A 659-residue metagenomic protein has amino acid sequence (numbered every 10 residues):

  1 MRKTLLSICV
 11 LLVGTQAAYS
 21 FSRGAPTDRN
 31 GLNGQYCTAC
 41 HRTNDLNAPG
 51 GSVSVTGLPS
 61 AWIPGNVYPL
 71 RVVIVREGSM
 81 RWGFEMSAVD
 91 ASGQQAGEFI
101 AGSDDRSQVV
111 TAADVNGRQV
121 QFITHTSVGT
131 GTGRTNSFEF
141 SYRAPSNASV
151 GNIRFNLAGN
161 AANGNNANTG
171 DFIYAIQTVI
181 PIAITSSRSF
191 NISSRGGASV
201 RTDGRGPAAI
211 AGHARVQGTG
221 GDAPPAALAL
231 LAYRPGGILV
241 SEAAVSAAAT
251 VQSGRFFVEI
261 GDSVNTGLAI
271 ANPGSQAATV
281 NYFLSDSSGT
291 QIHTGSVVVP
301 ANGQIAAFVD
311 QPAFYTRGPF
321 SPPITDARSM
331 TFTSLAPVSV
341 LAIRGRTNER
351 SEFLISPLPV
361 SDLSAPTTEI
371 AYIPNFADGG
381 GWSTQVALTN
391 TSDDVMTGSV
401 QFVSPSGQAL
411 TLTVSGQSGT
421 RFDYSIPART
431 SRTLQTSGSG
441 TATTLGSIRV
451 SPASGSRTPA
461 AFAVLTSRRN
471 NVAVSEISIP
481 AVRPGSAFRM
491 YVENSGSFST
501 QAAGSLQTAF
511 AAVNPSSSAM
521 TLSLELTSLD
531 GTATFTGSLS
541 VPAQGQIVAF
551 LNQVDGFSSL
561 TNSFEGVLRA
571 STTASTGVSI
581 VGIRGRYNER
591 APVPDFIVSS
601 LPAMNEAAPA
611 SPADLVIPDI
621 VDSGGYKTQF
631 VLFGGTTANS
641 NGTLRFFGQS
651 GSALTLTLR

Functional and structural regions predicted by a protein language model:
R2-I8: Sec-dependent signal peptide recognition, specifically the positively charged N-region followed immediately by
L5, Q16-R143, N147-I182: Sequence context surrounding c-type heme c attachment/ligation sites in exported
S7, N47-P49, T367, S611: A short, polar/charged loop/turn motif at coil->beta-strand junctions and beta-hairpin connectors
A183-R659: Gly/Pro-rich, tryptophan- and cysteine-flecked surface segments typical of secreted/extracellular proteins
